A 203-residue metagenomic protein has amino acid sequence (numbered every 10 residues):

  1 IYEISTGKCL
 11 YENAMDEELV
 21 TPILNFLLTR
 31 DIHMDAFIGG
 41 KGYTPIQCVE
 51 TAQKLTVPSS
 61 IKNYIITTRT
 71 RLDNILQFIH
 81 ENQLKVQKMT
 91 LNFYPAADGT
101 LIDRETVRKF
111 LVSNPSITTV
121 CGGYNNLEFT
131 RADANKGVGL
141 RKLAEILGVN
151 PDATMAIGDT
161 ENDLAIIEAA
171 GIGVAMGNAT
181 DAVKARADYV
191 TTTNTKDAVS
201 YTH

Functional and structural regions predicted by a protein language model:
I1-L24, D31, G40: Alpha-helical substrate-recognition element adjacent to the catalytic core
S5-G7, Q47-E50, A132, A165 (+1 more regions): Short secondary-structure transition/capping segments
E12, F129-A132, T192: Glycine- and other small-residue-rich loops at beta-strand/loop junctions that grip anionic moieties
E18, N135, N194: Conserved active-site and cofactor/substrate-binding residues in soluble primary-metabolism enzymes
P22, F26, R30-I32, F37-I157: Conserved acidic, metal-coordinating active-site core of Asp-based, Mg2+-dependent phosphoryl-transfer enzymes
L140, A153-A187, T192: Acidic, Mg2+-coordinating phosphoryl-transfer loop and its flanking beta/alpha structural elements, shared across
T202-H203: Conserved small/polar residues in nucleotide/adenosyl-binding loops
